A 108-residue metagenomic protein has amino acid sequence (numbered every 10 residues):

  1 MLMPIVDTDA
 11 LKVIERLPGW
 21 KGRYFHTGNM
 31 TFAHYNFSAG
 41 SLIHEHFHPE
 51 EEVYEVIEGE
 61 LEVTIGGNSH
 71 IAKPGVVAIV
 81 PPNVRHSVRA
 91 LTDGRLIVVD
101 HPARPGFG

Functional and structural regions predicted by a protein language model:
M1-N29, I79: A short, N-terminal "cap"/entry segment at the start of jelly-roll beta-barrel domains of the cupin/DSBH fold
P18, T31-H48: Conserved short histidine dyad/triad with adjacent acidic residue
T31, V53, E60-E62, S69 (+2 more regions): Structural motif
N36-S38, H48-V63: Short, conserved beta-strand element in jelly-roll/cupin
I57-E58, K73-P74, T92: A cytosolic small-molecule/anion-sensing beta-strand core signal
G67-P82: Short acidic-glycine-tyrosine-enriched beta hairpin
P82-G106: Ligand-binding loop in jelly-roll beta-barrel domains
